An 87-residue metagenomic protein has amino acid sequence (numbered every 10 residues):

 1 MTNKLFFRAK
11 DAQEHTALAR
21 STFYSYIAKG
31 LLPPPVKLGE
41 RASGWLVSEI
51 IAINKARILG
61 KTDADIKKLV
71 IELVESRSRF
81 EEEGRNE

Functional and structural regions predicted by a protein language model:
M1-A17, S21-T22, V47-E87: Basic Lys/Arg-rich amphipathic helical interaction modules
H15, P35-V36: Surface-exposed, Lys/Arg-rich phosphate-binding patches that contact polyanionic backbones
A28-K29, K55: Residue-level detection of the helix-turn-helix DNA-binding "recognition helix"
V36-A42: Short Lys/Arg-enriched helix C-cap and helix-to-coil transition segments that create basic nucleic-acid-contact patches
